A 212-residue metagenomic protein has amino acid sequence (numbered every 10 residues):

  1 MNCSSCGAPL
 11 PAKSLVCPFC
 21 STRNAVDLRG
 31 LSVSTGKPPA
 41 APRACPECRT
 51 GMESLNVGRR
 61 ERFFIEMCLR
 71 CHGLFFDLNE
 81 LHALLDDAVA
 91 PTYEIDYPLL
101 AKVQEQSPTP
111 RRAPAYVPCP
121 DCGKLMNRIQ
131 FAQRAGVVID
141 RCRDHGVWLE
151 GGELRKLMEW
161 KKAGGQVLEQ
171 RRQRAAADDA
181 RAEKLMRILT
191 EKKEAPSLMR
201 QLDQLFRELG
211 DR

Functional and structural regions predicted by a protein language model:
M1, S14, P42, I65 (+4 more regions): Residues immediately within or flanking Cys/His clusters that coordinate Zn2+ in small zinc-binding modules
M1-T35: Cys/His-rich metal-coordination motifs, chiefly Zn-binding "fingers/knuckles"
C3-C6, C17-C20, C45-C48, C68 (+2 more regions): Short cysteine-rich clusters marking metal-coordination/redox-active sites
L10, N24, M52, L74-F75 (+2 more regions): Cys/His-rich microdomains that often coordinate metals
T22-D27, S32-A40, D87-Q106, D140 (+1 more regions): Short amphipathic alpha-helical linker/capping segments at the junctions of internal repeats and modular domains
A25-L69, P196-M199, E208-D211: The feature marks the first
K37-R59, S107-D140, R155: Intrinsic, low-complexity N-terminal interaction/targeting segments
G73-F76, L81, V147-L154: Short, structured motif recognition centered on aromatic/hydrophobic residues
